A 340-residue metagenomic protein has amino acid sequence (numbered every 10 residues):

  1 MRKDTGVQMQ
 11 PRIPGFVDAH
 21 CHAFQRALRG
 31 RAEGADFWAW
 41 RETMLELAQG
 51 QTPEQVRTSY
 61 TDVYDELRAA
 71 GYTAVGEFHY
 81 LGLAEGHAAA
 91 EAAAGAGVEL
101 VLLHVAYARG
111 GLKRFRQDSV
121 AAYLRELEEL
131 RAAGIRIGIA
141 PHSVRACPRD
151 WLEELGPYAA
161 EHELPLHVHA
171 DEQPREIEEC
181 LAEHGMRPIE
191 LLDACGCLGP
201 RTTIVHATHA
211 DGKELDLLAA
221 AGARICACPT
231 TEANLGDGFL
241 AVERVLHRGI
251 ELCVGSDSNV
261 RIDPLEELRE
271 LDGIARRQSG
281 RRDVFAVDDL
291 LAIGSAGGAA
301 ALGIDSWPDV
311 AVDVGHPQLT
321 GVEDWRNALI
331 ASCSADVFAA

Functional and structural regions predicted by a protein language model:
M1-I13: Histidine-rich, glycine-flanked metal-binding segment
P14-R26, P165-P174: Histidine-centered catalytic micro-motifs
A27-S59, Y107-A121, Q173-G199, A221-R224 (+1 more regions): Active-site gating loops and adjacent loop-to-helix segments of metal-dependent hydrolytic enzymes
R29-E99, A122-A133: Alpha-helical scaffold segments that flank or form the walls of functional sites
G30-R31, P174-M186, E214-A219, G236-V245 (+2 more regions): Histidine/acidic-residue-rich catalytic or RNA/ligand-binding cores of hydrolases and nuclease-related proteins
A84-A207: Metal-coordinating catalytic core of metallo-dependent amide/deamination hydrolases
L166-Q173, G236-G238, R244-E267, G298 (+1 more regions): Short acidic/histidine-rich active-site segments
P308-A340: C-terminal cap of metal-dependent C-N hydrolases
